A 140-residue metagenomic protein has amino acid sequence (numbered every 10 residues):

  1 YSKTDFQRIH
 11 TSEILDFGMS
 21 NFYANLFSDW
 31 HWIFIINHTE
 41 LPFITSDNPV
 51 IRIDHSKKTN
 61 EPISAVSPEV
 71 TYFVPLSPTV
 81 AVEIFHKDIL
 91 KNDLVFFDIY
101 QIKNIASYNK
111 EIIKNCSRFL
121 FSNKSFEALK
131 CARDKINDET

Functional and structural regions predicted by a protein language model:
Y1-T140: Alpha-helical structural context detector biased toward long hydrophobic helices
